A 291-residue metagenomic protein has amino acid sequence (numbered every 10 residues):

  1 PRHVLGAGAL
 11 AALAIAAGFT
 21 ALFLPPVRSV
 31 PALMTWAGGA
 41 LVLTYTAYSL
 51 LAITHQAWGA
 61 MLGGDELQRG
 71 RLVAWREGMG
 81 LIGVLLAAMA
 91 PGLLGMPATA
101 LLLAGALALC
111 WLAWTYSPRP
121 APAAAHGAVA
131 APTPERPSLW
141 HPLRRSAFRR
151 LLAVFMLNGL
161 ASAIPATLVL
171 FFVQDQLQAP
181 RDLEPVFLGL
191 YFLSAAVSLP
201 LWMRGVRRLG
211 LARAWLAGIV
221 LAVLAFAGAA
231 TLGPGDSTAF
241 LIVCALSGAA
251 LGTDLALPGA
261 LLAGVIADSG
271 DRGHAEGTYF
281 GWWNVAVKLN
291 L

Functional and structural regions predicted by a protein language model:
P1-L291: Membrane-embedded alpha-helical bundles of multi-pass transporters/translocases, especially carrier/permease families
